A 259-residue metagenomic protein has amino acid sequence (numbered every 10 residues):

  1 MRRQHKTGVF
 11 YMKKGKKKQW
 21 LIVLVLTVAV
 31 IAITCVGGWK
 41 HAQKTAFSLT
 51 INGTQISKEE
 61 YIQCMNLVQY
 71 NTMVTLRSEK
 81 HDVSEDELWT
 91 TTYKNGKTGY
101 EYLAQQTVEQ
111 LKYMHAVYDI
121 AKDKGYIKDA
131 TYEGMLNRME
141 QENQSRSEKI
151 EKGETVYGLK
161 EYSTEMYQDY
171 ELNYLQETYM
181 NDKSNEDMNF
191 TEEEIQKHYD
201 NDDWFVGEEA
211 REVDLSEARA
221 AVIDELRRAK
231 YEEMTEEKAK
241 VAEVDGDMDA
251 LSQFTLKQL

Functional and structural regions predicted by a protein language model:
M1-C64, Y100, A104, V222 (+1 more regions): Gram-positive cell-envelope targeting signals
Q19-W20, K40-Q43, T50, Q69 (+5 more regions): FKBP-type peptidyl-prolyl cis-trans isomerases
K40-Y162: N-terminal targeting/tethering segments
G53, A121, L175, H198-Y199 (+2 more regions): Buried hydrophobic packing residues in well-ordered domains
T98-H115, D129-E133, E161-Y170, E186-E193 (+3 more regions): Soluble non-cytosolic domains of exported or imported proteins
K160, N181-V213, R227-L259: Acidic/polar surface patches and capping/hinge elements
E177-Y179: Glycine- and small hydrophobic-enriched segments that form the cores of compact globular domains
